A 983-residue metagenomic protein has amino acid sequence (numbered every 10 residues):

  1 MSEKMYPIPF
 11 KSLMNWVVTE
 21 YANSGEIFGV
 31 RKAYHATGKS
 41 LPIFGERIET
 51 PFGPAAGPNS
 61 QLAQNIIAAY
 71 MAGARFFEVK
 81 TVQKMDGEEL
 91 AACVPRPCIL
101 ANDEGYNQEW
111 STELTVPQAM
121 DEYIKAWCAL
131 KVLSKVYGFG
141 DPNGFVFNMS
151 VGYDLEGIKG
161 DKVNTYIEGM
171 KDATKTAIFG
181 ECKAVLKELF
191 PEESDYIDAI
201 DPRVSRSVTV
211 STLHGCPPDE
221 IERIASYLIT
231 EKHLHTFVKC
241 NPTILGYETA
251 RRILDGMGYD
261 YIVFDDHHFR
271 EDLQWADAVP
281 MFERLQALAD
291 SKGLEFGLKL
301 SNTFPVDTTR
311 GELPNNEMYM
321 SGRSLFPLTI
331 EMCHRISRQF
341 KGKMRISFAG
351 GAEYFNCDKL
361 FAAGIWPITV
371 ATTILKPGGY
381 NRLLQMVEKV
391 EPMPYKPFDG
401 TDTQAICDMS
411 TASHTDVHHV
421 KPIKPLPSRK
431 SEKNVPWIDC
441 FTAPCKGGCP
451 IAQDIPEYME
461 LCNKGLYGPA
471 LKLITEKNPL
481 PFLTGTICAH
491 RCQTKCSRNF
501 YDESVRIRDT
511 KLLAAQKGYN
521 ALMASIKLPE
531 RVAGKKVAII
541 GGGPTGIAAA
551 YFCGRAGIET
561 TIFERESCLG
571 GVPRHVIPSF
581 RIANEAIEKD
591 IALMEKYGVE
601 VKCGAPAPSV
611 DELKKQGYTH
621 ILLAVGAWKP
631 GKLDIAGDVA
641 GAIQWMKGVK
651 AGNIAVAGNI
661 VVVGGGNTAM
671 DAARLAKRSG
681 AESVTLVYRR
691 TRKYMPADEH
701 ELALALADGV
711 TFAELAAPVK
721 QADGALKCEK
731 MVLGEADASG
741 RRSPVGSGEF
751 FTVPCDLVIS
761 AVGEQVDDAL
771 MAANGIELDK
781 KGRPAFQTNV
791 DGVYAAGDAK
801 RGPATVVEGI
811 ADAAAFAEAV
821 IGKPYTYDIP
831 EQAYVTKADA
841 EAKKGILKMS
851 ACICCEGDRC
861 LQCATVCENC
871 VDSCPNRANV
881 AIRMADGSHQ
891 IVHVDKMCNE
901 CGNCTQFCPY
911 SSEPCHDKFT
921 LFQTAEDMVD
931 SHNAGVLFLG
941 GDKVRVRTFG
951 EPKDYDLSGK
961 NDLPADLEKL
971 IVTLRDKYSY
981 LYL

Functional and structural regions predicted by a protein language model:
M1-S226, E231: N-terminal capping/small domains of soluble enzymes
N23-T37, P242, G246-G342, P377-Y395 (+1 more regions): Glycine/Thr-rich beta-alpha phosphate-binding loop at enzyme active sites
Q64-I67, A352-I368: Catalytic cores of alpha/beta
R75-M85, P242, K359-M386: Glycine-rich phosphate-binding active-site loops on the catalytic face of alpha/beta enzymes
E317, R323, L328, I374-L375 (+13 more regions): Ferredoxin-type iron-sulfur electron-transfer modules and their immediate structural context
I540-T561, K602-D611, V625-L633, W645-E699 (+4 more regions): Rossmann-like dinucleotide/flavin-binding elements
E559-I562, E566-V601, A673-V719: Rossmann-like dinucleotide-binding cores of NAD(P)H-dependent redox enzymes
C603-Q616, L715-A725, M731-V732: A conserved short coil-to-beta-strand element within the FAD-binding core of flavoproteins
